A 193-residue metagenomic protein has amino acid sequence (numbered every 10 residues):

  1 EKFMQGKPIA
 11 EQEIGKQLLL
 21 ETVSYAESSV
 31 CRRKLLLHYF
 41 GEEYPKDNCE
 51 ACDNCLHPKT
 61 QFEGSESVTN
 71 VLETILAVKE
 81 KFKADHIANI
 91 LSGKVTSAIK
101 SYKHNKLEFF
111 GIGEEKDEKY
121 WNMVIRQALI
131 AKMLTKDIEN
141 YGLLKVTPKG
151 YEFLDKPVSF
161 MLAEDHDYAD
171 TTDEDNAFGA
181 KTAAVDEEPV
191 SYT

Functional and structural regions predicted by a protein language model:
K2-E21, R32-K34, E43-Y192: Accessory DNA-binding and partner-docking regions appended to nucleic-acid-acting proteins, especially the terminal
